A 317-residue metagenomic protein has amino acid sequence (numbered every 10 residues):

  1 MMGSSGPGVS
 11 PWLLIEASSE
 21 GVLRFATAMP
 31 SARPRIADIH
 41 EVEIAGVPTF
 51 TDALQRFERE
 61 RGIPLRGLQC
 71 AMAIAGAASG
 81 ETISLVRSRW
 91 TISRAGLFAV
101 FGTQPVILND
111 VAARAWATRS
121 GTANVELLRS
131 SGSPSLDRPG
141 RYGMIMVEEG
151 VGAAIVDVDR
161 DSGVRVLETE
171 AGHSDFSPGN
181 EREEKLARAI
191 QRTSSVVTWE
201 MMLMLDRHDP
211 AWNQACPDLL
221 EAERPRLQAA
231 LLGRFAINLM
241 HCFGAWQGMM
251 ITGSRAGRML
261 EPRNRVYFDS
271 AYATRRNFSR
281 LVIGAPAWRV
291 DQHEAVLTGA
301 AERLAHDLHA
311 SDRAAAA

Functional and structural regions predicted by a protein language model:
M1-G62, E181-A317: ATP-binding/phosphotransfer module of carbohydrate and carboxylate kinases, centering on a glycine-rich
W12-E16, G67-A73, V106, Y142-M146 (+2 more regions): Short glycine-aspartate micro-motif
V22, A77-S79, G150-A154, R258: Short, acidic Gly/Pro/Ser/Thr-rich loop/turn segments
P30-P34, S88-S93, G121-R129, V158-L167 (+1 more regions): A glycine- and small-aliphatic-rich helix-loop capping segment at beta-alpha/alpha-beta transitions that lines
E41-A45, L85-S88, V106-A113, G132-S135 (+2 more regions): Active-site nucleophile and cofactor-binding loops and adjacent substrate-binding regions of central metabolic enzymes
R61-V106, W116-T122, G257-E261: Short beta-strand-loop/turn "lid" adjacent to the catalytic site in phosphate-handling enzymes
F98-G143: Active-site neighborhood for divalent-cation/phosphate handling
S133-L220: Glycine/GP-enriched mid-protein hinge/lid loop-to-helix segment characteristic of carbohydrate kinases
